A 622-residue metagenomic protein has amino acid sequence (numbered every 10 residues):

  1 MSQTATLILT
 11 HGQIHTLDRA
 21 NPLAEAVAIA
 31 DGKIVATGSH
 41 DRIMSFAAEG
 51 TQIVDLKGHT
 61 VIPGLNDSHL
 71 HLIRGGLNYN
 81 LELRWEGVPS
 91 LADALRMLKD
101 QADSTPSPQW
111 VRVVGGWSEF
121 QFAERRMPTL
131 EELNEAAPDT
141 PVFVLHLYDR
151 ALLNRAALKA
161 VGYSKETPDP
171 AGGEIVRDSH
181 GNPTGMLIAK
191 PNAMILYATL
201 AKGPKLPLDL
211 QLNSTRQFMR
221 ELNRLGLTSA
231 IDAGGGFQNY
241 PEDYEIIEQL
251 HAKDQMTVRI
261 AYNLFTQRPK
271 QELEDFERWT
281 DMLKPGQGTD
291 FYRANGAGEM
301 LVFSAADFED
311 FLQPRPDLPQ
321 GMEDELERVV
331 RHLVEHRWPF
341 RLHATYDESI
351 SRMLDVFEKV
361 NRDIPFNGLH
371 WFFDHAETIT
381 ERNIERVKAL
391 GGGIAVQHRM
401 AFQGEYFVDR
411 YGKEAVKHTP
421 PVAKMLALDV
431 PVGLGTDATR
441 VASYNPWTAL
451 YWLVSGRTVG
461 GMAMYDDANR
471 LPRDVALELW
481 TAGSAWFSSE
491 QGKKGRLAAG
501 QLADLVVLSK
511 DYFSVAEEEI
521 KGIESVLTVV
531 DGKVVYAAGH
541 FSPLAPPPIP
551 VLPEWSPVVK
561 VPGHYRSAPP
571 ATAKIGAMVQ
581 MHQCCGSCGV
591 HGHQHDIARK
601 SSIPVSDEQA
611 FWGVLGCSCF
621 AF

Functional and structural regions predicted by a protein language model:
S2-H11, H15, R19-R278, N295-S349 (+5 more regions): Divalent metal-binding segments
I14, I34, R42, H59 (+18 more regions): Short, glycine-/Ser/Thr-/acidic-enriched flexible segments
H71, T289-A305, G391-A401: Non-cysteine beta-strand/loop elements that form the S-adenosyl-L-methionine
G76-N80, P170, Q255, T289 (+5 more regions): Short, solvent-exposed loop/turn segments at the edges of secondary structure
L250-D254, T280-Y292, I364-F366, V387-G391: Acidic (Asp/Glu)-rich catalytic clusters
E272-G286, V396: Substrate-binding cleft/loops of secretory-pathway carbohydrate-active enzymes
R331-R341, T345-W371, H375-A376, E381-E385 (+4 more regions): His/Asp/Glu-enriched, well-ordered alpha-helical/loop segment that forms or immediately abuts the divalent-metal
A485-F487, K493, V507-I520, V526-G613: C-terminal functional module detector
